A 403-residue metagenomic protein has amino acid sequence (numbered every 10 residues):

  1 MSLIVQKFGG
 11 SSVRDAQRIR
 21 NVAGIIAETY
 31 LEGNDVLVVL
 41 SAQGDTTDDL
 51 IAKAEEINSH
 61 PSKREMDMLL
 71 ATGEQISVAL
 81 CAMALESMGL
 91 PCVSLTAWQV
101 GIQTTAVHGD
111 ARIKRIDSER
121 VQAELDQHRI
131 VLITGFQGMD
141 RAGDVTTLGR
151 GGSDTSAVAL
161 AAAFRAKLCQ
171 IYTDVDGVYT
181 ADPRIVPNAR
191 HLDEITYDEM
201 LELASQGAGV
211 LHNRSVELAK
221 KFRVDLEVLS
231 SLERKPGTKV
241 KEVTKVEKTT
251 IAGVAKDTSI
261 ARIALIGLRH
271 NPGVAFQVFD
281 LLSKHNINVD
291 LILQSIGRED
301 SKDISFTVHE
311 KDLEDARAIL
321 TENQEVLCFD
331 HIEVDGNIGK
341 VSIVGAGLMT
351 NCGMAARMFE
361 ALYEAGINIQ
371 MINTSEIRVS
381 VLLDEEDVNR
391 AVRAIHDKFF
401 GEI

Functional and structural regions predicted by a protein language model:
M1-V216, T307, L383-D384, I403: Nucleotide/pyrophosphate-binding catalytic subdomain
N34, L90, V224, I287 (+1 more regions): Short phosphate-binding/catalytic loops that engage adenosine nucleotides
L168-Y172, L226-V228, D290: Short hydrophobic alpha-helical runs that function as membrane-insertion/retention elements
S215, D225, E242-T244: Membrane-embedded hairpin module used as a gating/binding unit in multi-pass transport and secretion proteins
A219: Acidic-aromatic/histidine active-site loop/patch
V224-K235, T258: Active-site C-terminal subdomain of aminotransferase-like
G237-I403: A conserved regulatory-domain signal marking ACT and ACT-like small-molecule sensing domains and adjacent regulatory
